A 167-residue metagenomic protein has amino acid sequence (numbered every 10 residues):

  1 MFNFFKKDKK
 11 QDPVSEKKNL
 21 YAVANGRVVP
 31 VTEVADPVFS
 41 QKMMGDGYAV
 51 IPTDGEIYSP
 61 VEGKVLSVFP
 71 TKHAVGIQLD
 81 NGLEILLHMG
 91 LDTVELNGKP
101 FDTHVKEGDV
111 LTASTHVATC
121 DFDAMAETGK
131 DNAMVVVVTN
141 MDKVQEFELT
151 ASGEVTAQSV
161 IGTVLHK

Functional and structural regions predicted by a protein language model:
M1-K167: Contiguous, well-folded functional domains in the mature portion of proteins
